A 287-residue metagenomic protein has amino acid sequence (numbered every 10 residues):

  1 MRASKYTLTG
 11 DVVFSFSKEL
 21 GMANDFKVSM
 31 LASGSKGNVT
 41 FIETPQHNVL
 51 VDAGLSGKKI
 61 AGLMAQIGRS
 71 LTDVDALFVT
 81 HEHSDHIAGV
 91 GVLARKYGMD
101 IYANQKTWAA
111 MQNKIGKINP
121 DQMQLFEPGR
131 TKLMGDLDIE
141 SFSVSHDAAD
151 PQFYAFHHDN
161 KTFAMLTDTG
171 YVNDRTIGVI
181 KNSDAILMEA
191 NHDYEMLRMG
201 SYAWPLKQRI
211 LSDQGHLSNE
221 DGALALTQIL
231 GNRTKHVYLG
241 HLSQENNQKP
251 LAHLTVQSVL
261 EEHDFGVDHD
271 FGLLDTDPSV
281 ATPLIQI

Functional and structural regions predicted by a protein language model:
Y6, G10-I67, Q152-D168, A185: Conserved beta-strand hairpin/beta-sheet module of binuclear metal-dependent hydrolase folds, prominently
V51-G54, D75-E82, Y102-Q105, A164-T167 (+3 more regions): Active-site neighborhood of phospho(di)ester-bond hydrolases with catalytic His/Asp-centered motifs
K58-N104: Active-site metal-binding motif and surrounding structural segment of the metallo-beta-lactamase
S84-I87, A109-A110, A148-A149, V172-D174 (+2 more regions): Active-site environment of divalent metal-dependent phosphoester hydrolases
A88-Y97, Q112-K114, N247-L254: Metal-dependent catalytic neighborhoods of phosphoester/phosphodiester hydrolases
Q105-F153, H157-N160: Metallo-beta-lactamase
D174-L274: Cap/insert and terminal regions of metallo-dependent hydrolase folds
F271-I287: Short, basic/aromatic-enriched C-terminal tail that caps enzymatic domains
